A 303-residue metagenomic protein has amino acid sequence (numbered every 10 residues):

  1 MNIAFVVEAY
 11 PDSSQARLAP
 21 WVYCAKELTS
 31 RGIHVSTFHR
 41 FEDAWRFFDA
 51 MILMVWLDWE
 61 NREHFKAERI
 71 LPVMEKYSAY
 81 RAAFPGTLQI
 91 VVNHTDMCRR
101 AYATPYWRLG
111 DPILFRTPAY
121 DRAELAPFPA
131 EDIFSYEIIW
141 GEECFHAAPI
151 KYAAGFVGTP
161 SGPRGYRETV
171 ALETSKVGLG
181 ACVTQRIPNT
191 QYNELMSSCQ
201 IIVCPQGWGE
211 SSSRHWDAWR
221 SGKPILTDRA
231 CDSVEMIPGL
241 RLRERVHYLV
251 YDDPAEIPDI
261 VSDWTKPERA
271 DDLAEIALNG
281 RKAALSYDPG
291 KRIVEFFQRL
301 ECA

Functional and structural regions predicted by a protein language model:
M1-E244, V250, G290-K291, E295 (+1 more regions): Nucleotide-sugar donor-binding catalytic core of glycosyltransferases
N189, P254-I257, R269-A270, G290: Residues at or immediately preceding the N-termini of alpha-helices
R229-M236, W264-D272: Short, charged helix-to-loop "capping" segments that act as catalytic/coupling loops
V246-A255, D263-E268: Conserved acidic donor-binding segment of nucleotide-sugar-dependent glycosyltransferases
I260: Short amphipathic alpha-helices within nucleic acid-binding modules
E268-E301: A charged, aromatic-enriched C-terminal amphipathic alpha-helix characteristic of glycosyltransferases across folds
